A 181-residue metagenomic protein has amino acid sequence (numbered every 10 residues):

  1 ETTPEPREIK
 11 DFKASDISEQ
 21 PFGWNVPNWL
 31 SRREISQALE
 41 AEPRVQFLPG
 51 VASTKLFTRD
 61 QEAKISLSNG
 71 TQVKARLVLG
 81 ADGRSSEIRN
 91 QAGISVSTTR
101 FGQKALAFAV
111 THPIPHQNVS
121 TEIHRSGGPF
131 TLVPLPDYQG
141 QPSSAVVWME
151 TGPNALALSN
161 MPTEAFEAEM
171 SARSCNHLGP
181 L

Functional and structural regions predicted by a protein language model:
E1-Q91, T99-K104: Conserved N-terminal helical subregion
K64, V78-L181: Conserved FAD-binding catalytic core of PHBH/FMO-like flavoproteins
